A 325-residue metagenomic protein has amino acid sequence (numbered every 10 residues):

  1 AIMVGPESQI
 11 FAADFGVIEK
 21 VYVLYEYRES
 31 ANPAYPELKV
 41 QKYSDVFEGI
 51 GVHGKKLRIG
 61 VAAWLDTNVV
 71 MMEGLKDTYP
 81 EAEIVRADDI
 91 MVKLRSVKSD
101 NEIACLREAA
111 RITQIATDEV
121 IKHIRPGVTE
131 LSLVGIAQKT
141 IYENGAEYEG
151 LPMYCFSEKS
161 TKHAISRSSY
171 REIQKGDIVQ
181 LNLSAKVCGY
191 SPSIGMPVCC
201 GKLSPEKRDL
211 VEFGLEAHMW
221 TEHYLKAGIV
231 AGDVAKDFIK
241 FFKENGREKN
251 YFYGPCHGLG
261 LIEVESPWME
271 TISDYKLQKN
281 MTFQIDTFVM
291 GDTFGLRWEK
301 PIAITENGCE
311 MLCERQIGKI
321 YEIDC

Functional and structural regions predicted by a protein language model:
A1-C325: Active-site neighborhoods and metal-handling regions in enzymes and metal-associated proteins
